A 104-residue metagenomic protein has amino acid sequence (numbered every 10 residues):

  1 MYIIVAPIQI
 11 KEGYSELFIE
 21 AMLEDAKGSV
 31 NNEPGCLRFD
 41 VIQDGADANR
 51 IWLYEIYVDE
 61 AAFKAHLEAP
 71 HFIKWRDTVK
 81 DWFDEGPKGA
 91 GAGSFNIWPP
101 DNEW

Functional and structural regions predicted by a protein language model:
M1-Y2, G86: Short N-terminal helix-initiation segments at or just after the protein's N-terminus
Y2-N32, C36-D40: N-terminal first-folded block
Y2-Q9, R38-L67: Short, well-ordered beta-strand segments in beta-rich or mixed alpha/beta enzyme and ligand-binding folds
G13, A48, P70, K74: Short alpha-helical
S15-L17, R50, A62, W104: Intrinsically disordered, low-complexity acidic/polar segments
E24-C36, I56-A92: An amphipathic, aromatic/His-enriched active-site/gating alpha helix that lines ligand/cofactor pockets
V41-N49, D77-W104: Glycine-rich beta-strand-turn "strand-cap" elements at beta-sheet edges
